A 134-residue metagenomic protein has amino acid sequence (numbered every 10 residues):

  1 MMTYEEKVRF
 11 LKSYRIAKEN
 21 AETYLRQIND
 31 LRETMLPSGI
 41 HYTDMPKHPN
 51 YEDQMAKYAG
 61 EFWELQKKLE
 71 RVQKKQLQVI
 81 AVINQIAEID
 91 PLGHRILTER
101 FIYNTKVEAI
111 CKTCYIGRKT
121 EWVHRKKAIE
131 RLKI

Functional and structural regions predicted by a protein language model:
M1-A87, I134: N-terminal interaction/assembly modules
E88-Y103: Short amphipathic alpha helix immediately N-terminal
A109-C114: Short alpha-helical "recognition helix" segments of helix-turn-helix
E121-L132: DNA major-groove recognition helices of helix-turn-helix
